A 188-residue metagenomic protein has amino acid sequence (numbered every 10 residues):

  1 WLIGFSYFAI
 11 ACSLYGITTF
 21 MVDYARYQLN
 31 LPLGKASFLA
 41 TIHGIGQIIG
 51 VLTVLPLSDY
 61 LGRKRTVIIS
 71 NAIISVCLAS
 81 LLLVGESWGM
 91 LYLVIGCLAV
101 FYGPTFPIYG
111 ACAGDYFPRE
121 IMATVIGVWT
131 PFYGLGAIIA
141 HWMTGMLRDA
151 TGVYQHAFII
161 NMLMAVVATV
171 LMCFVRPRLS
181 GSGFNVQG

Functional and structural regions predicted by a protein language model:
W1-V54, A140: Extracytoplasmic gate region of multi-pass secondary transporters
A25-R26, L57-S58, M143-G152: Interfacial helix-cap and linker-helix signal at transmembrane-aqueous boundaries of multi-pass secondary transporters
L33-G34, R119-V128: Loop-to-transmembrane helix entry/capping segments in MFS-fold secondary transporters and related SLC/MFSD carriers
G46-G50, F101, F132-G136: MFS transmembrane alpha-helix packing/gate-lining sites
R65-S80: Structural signature of the two symmetry-related core transmembrane helices
L83-L93: Helix-loop junctions at membrane interfaces in 12-TM secondary transporters
P104-F117: Intracellular juxtamembrane helix-capping segments at the cytosolic ends of symmetry-related transmembrane helices
M162-G188: Multi-pass alpha-helical transporter architecture, strongest for 12-TM Major Facilitator/SLC carriers used
